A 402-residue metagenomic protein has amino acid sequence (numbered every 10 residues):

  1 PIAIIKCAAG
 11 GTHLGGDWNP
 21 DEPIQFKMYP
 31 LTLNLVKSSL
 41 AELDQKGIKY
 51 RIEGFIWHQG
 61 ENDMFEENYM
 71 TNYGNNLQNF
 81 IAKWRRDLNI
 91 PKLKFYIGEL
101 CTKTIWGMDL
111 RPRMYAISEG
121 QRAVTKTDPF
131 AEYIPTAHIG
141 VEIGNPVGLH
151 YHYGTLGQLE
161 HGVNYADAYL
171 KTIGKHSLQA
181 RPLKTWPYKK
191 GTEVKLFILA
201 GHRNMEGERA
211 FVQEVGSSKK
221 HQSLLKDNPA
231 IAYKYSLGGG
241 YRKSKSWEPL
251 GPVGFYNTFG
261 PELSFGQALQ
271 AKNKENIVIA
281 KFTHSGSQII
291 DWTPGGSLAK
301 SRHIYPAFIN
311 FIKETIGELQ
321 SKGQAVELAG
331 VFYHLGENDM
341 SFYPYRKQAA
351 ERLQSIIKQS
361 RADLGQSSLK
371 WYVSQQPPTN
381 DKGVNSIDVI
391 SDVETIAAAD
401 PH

Functional and structural regions predicted by a protein language model:
P1-H402: Cell-envelope and extracellular/periplasmic
